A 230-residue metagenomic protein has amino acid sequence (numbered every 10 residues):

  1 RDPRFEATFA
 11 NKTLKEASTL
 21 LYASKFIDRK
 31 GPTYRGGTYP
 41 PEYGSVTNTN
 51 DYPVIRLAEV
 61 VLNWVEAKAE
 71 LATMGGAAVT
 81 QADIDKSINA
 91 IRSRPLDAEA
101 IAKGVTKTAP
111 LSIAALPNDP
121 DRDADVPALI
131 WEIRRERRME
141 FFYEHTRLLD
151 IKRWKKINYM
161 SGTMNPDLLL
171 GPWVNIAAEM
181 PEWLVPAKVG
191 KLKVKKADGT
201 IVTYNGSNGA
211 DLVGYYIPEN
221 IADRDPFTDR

Functional and structural regions predicted by a protein language model:
P3-R230: Acidic/polar-rich alpha-helix caps and helix-coil junctions
